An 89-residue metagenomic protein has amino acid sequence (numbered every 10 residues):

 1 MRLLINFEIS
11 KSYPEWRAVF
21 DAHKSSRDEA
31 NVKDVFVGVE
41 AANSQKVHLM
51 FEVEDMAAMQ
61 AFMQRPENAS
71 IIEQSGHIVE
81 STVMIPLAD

Functional and structural regions predicted by a protein language model:
M1-R2, D89: Absolute protein N-terminus
R2-I9, V37-R65: Short, well-ordered beta-strand segments in beta-rich or mixed alpha/beta enzyme and ligand-binding folds
E8-A18: Short, surface-exposed ligand-recognition loops at beta-strand->loop->(often short) alpha-helix junctions that present
R17-F36, E52-I85: An amphipathic, aromatic/His-enriched active-site/gating alpha helix that lines ligand/cofactor pockets
G38-E40, P86-D89: Conserved beta-strand termini and adjacent loop/short-helix elements that scaffold enzyme active sites in alpha/beta
